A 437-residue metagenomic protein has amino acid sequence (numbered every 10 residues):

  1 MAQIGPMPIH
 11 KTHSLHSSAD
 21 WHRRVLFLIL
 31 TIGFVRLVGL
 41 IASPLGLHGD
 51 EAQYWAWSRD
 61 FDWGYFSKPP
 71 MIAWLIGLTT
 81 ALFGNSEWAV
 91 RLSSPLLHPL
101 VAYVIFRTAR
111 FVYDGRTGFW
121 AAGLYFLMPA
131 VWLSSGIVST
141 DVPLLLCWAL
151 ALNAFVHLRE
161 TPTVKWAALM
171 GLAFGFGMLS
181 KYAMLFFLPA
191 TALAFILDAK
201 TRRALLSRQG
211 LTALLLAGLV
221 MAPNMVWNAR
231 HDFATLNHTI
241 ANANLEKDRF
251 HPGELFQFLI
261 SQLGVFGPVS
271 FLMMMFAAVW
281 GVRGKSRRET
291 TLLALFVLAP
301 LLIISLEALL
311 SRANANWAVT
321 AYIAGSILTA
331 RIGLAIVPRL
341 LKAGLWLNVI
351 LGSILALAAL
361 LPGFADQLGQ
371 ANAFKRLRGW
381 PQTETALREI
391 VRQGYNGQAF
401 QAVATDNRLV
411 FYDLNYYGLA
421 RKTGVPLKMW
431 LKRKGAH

Functional and structural regions predicted by a protein language model:
R23-V25, I105-L127, L145-L146, K165: Transmembrane-helix signature of polytopic, membrane-embedded enzymes that assemble or transfer cell-envelope glycans
I29-I32, A121-F126, F174, M178 (+1 more regions): Short helix- or helix-capping micro-motifs that position conserved polar/aromatic residues at function-defining sites
S43, F176, L188-R288, F296-S311: Transmembrane-lumen/periplasm boundary regions of multi-pass, lipid-linked membrane glycan transferases
D60, A121-A122, A154, W166-Y182 (+2 more regions): Membrane-interface alpha helices of multi-pass inner-membrane proteins
L92-Y113, L150-A154: Transmembrane-helix motifs of polytopic, lipid-linked glycan transferases
R110-R116, A151-A167, A277: Membrane-interface transmembrane helices that cradle and orient dolichyl/undecaprenyl
A130-P143: Short acidic/glycine- and proline-prone juxtamembrane loop motifs at membrane-interface regions of multi-pass membrane
A315, R339-A399, T405-A436: Membrane-proximal, lumen/periplasm-facing interface regions of secretory-pathway glyco- and lipid-modifying enzymes
